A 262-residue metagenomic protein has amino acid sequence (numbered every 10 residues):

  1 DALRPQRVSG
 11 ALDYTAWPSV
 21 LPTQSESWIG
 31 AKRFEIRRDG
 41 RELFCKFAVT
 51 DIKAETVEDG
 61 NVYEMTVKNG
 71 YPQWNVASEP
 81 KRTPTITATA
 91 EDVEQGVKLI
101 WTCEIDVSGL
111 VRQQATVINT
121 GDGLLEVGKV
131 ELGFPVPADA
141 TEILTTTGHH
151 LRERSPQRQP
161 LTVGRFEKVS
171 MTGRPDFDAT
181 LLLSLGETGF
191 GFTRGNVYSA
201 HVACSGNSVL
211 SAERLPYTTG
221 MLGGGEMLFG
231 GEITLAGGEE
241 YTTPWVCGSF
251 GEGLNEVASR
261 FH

Functional and structural regions predicted by a protein language model:
D1-R214, F229-G231: Polysaccharide-binding surfaces and accessory modules of carbohydrate-active proteins
Q113, E226, G248-G251: Functionally constrained cores in energy, signaling, and assembly domains
E131-L132, Y217, R260-H262: Short intrinsically disordered coil segments
N207, F250-G251, N255: Short, acidic Gly/Pro/Ser/Thr-rich loop/turn segments
P216-A236: Short acidic, Pro/Gly- and aromatic-enriched capping/linker segments at domain boundaries
I233-G251: Short Pro-Gly-centered flexible turn/kink motifs
T242, E256-H262: An acidic-aromatic substrate-binding cleft motif
